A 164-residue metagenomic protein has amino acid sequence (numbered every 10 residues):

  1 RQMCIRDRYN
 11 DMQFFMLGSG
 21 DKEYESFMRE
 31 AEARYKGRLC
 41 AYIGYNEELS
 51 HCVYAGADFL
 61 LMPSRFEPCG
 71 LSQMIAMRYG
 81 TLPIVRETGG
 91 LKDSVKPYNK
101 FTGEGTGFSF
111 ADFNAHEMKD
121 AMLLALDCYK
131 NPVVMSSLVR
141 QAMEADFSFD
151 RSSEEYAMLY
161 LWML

Functional and structural regions predicted by a protein language model:
R1-I5: Short, small-residue-biased leader/transition segments that mark boundaries at the very start of proteins
R6-R8, V85: Classical protein tyrosine phosphatase
R8, Y35, F101-G103: Short, structurally constrained coil/turn elements that cap an alpha-helix or connect an alpha-helix to the following
N10-C52: Nucleotide-activated donor-binding/catalytic signature segment of Leloir-type glycosyltransferases, i.e., the conserved
K22-E23, E48, G90, H116 (+1 more regions): Short alpha-helical
Y42-Y45, S136-V139, E155-Y156: Short coil/turn segments at secondary-structure boundaries
C52-V139, M143-E144: Catalytic binding pocket for nucleotide-activated donors in carbohydrate/polymer assembly enzymes
F149-L164: C-terminal alpha-helical cap of glycosyltransferases
